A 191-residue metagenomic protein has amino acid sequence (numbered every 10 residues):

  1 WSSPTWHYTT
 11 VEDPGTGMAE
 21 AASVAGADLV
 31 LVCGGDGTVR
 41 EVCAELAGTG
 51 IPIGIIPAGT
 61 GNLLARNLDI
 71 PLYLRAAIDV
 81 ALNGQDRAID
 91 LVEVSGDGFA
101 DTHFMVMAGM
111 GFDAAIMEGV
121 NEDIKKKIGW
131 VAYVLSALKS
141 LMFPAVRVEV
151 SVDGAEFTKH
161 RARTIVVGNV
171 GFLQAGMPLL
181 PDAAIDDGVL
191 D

Functional and structural regions predicted by a protein language model:
W1-V30, R40, R75-A76: ATP/NTP phosphate-donor binding region
T9-T10, G48-P52, A58-R163, N169: Catalytic core of DAGKc-family lipid kinases
A21, A47-G48, N121-I124, P181-A184: Short, solvent-exposed amphipathic alpha-helical segments in soluble enzyme and RNA/protein-processing domains
V32-D36: N-terminal glycine-rich "phosphate-gripper" loop used for MgATP/nucleotide binding and carboxylate activation
G37-T38, I165: Conserved Motif II region of HX4D acyltransferases
T38-I51: Short Gly/Thr/Asp-enriched flexible loops that form oxyanion-binding sites at enzyme active sites
E41-C43, L64-R66, G176-M177: Short glycine-/acidic-enriched loop or helix-start segments at secondary-structure transitions that form or flank
R163-D191: Internal helical hairpin/lid segments
